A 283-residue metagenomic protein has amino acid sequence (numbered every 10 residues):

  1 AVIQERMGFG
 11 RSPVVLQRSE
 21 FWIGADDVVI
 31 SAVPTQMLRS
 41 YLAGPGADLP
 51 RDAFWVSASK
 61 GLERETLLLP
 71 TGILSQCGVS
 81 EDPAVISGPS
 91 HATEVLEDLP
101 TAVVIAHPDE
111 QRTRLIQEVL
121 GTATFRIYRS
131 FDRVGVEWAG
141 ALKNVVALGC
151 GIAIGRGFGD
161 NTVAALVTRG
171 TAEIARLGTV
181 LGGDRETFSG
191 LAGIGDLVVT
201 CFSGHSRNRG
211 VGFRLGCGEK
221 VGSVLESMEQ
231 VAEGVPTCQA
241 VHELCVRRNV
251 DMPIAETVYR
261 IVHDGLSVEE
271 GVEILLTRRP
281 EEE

Functional and structural regions predicted by a protein language model:
A1-G8: NAD(P)-binding Rossmann-fold cofactor-contacting core
M7, I30, T66, G78 (+8 more regions): Structural signal for hydrophobic packing residues in well-ordered secondary-structure cores of soluble enzyme domains
F9-P100, I116: Rossmann-like NAD(P)(H) cofactor-binding subdomain of soluble oxidoreductases
V15-L16, A32-T35, R39, R64 (+15 more regions): Electropositive phosphate-/nucleotide-binding environments in soluble metabolic enzymes
G24-A25, L142, I194: Alpha-helix C-terminal capping/helix-to-coil transition sites in glycosyltransferase folds
D48, I73-D82, P100-T187: Internal alpha-helical scaffold of NAD(P)-dependent oxidoreductase catalytic cores
S57, D82-S87, I127-F131, S189-G190 (+1 more regions): General beta-strand structural signal in soluble alpha/beta enzymes
C150-I154, T179-S189, G193-E283: NAD(P)-dependent Rossmann-like dehydrogenase/reductase catalytic/cofactor-binding core
